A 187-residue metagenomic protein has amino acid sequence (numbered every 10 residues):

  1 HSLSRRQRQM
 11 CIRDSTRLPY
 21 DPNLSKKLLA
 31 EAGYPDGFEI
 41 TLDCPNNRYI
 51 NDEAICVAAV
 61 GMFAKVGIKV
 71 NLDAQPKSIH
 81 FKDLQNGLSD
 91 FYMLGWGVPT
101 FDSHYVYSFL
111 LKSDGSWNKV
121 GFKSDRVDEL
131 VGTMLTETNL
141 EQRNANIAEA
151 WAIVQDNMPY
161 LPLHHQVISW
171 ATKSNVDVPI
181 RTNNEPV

Functional and structural regions predicted by a protein language model:
H1, A30, K82: Short, flexible, glycine/charge-rich loop motifs used to bind or transfer phosphoryl groups or to couple energy/partner
H1, Q7-S15: Conserved small/polar residues in nucleotide/adenosyl-binding loops
R6-Q9, K26, I50-V60, K65 (+1 more regions): Detector for C-terminal structural segments
R17-D21: Alpha-helical scaffold elements lining the catalytic groove of polysaccharide deacetylases
P22-T41: Immediate post-signal peptide segment of exported/extracytoplasmic ligand-binding proteins
G33-P35, A64-V70: Secondary-structure transition/capping motifs at alpha-helix termini and the adjoining loop/turn into the next element
G37-N47, V70-D73, D90: Short, well-ordered beta-strand elements
